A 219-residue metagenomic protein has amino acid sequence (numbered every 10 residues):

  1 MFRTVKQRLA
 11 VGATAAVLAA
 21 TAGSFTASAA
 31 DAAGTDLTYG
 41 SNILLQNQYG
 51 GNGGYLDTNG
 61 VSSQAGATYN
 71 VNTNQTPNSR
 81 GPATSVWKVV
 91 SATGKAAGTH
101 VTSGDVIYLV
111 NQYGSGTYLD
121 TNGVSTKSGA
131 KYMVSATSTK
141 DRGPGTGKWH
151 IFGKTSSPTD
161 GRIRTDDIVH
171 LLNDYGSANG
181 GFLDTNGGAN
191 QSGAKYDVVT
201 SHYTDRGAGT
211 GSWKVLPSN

Functional and structural regions predicted by a protein language model:
M1-A32: Secretory targeting and sorting signals
A30-N219: Lectin-like carbohydrate-binding module/patch detector with strong preference for beta-trefoil
